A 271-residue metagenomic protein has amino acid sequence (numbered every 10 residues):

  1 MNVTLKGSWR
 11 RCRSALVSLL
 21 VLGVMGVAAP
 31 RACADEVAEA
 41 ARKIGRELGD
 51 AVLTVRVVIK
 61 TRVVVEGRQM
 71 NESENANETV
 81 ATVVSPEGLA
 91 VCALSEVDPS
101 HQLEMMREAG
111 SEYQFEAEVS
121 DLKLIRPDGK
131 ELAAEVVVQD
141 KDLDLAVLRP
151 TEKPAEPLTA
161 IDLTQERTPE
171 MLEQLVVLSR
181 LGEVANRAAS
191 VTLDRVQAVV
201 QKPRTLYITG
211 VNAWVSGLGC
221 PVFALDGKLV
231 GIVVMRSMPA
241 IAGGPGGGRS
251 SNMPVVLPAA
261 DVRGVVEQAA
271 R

Functional and structural regions predicted by a protein language model:
M1-R11: N-terminal secretory signal peptides that target proteins for export/translocation
A15-V27: Bacterial N-terminal signal peptides
C33-A93, D121, D144-L145, A260-R271: N-terminal activation segment of mature serine protease catalytic domains
D35-E36, A40, T159-Y207, W214-G217 (+1 more regions): Flexible, gly/ser-rich surface segments that form the specificity/activation loops bordering the active-site cleft
E36-G45, D98-K123, P127, A133 (+2 more regions): C-terminal cap/linker of serine protease catalytic domains
V55, A81, G88, C92 (+8 more regions): Terminal peptide-recognition signature
T82-V83, N212-V234: Catalytic nucleophile loop of clan PA
P86-R107, S111-N186, P203-Y207: Conserved active-site neighborhood of the chymotrypsin/trypsin-like protease fold
